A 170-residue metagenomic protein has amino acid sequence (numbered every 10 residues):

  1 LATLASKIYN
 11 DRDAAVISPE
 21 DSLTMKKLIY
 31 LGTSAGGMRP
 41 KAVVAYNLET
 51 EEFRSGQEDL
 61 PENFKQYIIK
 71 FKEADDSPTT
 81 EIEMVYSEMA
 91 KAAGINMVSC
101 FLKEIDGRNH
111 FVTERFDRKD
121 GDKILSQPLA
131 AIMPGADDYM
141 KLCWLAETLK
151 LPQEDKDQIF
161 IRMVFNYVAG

Functional and structural regions predicted by a protein language model:
L1-G170: Phosphate/dinucleotide-binding and metal-coordinating scaffold of catalytic cores in nucleotide-dependent enzymes
